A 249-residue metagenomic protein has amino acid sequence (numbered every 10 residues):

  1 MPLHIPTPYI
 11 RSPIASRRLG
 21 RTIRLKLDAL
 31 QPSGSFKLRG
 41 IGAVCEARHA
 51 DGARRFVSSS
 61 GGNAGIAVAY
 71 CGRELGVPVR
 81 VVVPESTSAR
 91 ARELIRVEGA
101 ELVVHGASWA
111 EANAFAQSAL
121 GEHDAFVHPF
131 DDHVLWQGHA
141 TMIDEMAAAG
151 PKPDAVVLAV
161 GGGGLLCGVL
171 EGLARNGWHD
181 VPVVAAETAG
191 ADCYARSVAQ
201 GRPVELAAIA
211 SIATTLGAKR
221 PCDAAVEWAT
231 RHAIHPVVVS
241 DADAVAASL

Functional and structural regions predicted by a protein language model:
M1-L249: PLP-dependent amino-acid enzyme catalytic core
